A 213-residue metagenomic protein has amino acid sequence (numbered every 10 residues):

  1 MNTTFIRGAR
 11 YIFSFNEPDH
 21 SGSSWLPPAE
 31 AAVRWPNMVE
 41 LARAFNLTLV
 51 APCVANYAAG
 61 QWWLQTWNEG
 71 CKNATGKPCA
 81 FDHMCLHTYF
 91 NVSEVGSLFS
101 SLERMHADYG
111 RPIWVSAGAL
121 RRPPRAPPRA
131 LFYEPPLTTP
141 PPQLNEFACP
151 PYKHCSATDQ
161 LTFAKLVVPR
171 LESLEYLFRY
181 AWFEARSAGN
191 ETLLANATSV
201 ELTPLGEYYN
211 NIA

Functional and structural regions predicted by a protein language model:
M1, D19-A29, N56-W62, T88-S97 (+4 more regions): Acidic-and-aromatic substrate-binding clefts and catalytic sites of carbohydrate-active enzymes
M1-F5, G60-N73, L98, F163-V168: Short, acidic/polar
M1-I12, W25-L26, N37: N-terminal carbohydrate-binding/catalytic regions of secreted carbohydrate-active enzymes
T4, R125-P127, R170-A213: Aromatic-rich peripheral "rim/lid" segments of glycoside hydrolase catalytic domains that contact and position glycan
R10, N16, L64-P123, Y133-P151 (+1 more regions): Aromatic- and acid-rich polysaccharide-binding/catalytic face of secreted or lumenal carbohydrate-active enzymes
S14, P127-L131, H154-K165, P169-S173 (+1 more regions): Active-site-proximal helices and loops of the catalytic beta/alpha 8
A32-L49, D108: Active-site neighborhood of glycoside hydrolase catalytic domains
